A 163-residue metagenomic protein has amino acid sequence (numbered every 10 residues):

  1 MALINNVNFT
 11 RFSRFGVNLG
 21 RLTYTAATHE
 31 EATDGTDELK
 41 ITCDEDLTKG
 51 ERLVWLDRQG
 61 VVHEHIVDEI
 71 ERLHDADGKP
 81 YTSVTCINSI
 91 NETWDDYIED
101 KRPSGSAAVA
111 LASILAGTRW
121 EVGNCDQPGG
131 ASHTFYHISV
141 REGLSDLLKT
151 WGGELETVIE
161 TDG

Functional and structural regions predicted by a protein language model:
M1-K101, S145-L155: Assembly/oligomerization scaffold segments
P80-Y81, T85-G163: Charged- and aromatic-enriched interaction segments used to assemble and dock large macromolecular complexes
